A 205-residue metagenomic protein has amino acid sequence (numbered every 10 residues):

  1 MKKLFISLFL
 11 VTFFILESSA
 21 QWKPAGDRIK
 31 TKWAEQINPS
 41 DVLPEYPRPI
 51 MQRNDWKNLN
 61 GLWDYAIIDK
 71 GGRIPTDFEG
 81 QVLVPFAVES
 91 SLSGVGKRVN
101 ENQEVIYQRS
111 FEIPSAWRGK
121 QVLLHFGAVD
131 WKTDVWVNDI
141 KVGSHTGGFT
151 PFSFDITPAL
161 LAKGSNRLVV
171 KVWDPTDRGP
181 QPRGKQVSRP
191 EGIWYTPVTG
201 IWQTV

Functional and structural regions predicted by a protein language model:
M1-W22: Bacterial Sec-dependent N-terminal signal peptides
Q21-W56: N-terminal pre-domain segments of enzymes
D27-K30, I37-P39, V88, N100-R109: Extracellular/oxidizing-compartment recognition motifs
N54-N58, Q103-V105: Short coil-to-beta-strand transition motifs
G61-P85: Predominantly extracellular/luminal regions of secreted and cell-surface proteins, especially disulfide-bonded
A66-I68, K97-R98, N102-T204: Accessory beta-strand-rich segments of carbohydrate-active enzymes
